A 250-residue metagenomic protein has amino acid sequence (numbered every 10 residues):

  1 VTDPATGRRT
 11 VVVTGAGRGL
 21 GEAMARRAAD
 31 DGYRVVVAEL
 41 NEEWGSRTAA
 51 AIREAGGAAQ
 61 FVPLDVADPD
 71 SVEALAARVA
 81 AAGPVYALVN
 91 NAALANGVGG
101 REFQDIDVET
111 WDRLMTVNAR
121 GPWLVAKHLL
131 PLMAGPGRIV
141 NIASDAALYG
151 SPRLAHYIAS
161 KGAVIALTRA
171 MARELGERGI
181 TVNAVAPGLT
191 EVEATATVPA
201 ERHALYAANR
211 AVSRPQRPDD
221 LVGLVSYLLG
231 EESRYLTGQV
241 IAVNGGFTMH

Functional and structural regions predicted by a protein language model:
T2, G100, Y149, N209 (+2 more regions): Short C-terminal tail/terminal secondary-structure segment of NAD(P)H-dependent dehydrogenase/reductase domains
G17-R18: Conserved glycine-rich cofactor-binding loop
G99-F103, D107-D112, T195, R202 (+1 more regions): Substrate-binding pocket helix/loop in short-chain dehydrogenase/reductase
A126, S160, T168: Active-site helix of classical SDR
P131, R173-E177, R234: Alpha-helical segment proximal to the catalytic Tyr-Lys
S144: Residue(s) in the substrate-gating loop at a strand-loop-helix junction that position the organic substrate next
A184, A207-E232, L236, V243-G245: C-terminal helical subdomain
